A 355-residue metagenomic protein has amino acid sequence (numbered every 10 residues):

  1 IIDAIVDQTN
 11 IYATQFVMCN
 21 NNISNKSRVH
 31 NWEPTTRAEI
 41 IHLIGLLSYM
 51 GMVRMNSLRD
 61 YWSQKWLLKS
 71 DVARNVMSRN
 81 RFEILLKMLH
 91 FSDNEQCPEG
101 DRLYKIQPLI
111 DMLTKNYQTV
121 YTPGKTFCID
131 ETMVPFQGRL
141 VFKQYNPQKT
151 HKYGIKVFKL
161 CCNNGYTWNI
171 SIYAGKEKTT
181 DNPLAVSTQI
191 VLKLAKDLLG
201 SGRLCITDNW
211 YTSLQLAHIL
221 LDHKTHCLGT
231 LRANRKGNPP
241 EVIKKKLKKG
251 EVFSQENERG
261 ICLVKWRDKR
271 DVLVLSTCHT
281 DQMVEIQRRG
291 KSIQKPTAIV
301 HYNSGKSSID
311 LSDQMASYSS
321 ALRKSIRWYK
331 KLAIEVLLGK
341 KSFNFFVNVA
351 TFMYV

Functional and structural regions predicted by a protein language model:
I1-V355: Acidic, contiguous segments within the catalytic cores of piggyBac-derived transposases
